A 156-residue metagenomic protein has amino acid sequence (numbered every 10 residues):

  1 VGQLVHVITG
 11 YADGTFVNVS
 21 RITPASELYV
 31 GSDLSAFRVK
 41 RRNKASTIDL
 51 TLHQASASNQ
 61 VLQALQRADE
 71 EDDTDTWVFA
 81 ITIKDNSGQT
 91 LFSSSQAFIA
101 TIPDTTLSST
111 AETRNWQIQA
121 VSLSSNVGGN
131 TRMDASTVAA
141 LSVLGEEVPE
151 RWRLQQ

Functional and structural regions predicted by a protein language model:
V1-A57, F98-N115, V143-Q156: Solvent-exposed edge beta-strands and adjacent loop segments that serve as assembly or binding interfaces
I8, V17-R21, L65-Q66, S87 (+3 more regions): Mature extracellular/passenger domains of Gram-negative fimbrial/pilin and adhesin proteins
D13, D33, D49, D69-D75 (+3 more regions): Acidic-enriched, low-complexity/disordered segments with a strong bias for Aspartate over Glutamate
A57-Q63: Short, conserved charged micro-motifs
Q63-F92: Short, acidic/charged, Gly/Pro-enriched secondary-structure junctions
E71-I81, S136-Q156: Short, cationic low-complexity segments
V121-N126: Hydrophobic lipid-interacting interfaces of membrane-associated proteins
